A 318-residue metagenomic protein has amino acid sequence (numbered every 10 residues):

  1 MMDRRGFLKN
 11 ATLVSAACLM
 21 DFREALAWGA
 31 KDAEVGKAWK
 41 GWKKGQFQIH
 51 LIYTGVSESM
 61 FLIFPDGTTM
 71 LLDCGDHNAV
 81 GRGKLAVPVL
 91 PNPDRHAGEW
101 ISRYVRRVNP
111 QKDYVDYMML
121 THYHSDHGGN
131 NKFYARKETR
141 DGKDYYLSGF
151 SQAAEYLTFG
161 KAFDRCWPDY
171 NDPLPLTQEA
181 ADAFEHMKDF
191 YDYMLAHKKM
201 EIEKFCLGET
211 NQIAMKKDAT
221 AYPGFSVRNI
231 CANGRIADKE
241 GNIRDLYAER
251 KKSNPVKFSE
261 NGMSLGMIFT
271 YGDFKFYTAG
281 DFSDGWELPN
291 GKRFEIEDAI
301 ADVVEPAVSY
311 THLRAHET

Functional and structural regions predicted by a protein language model:
M1-M2: Secretory targeting signals
G6-A30: N-terminal export signals
W28-Q48, T54, Y104, K112 (+2 more regions): Flexible, acidic/histidine-containing loops and adjacent segments that form or flank the divalent-metal
S59: N-terminal cofactor/phosphate-binding cores enriched in small/glycine residues, especially glycine-rich loops such as
D66-T69, F274: Active-site beta-strand-loop-beta-strand hairpin of nuclease catalytic cores that positions key catalytic residues
C74-G98, K132-G142, P289-R293: Acidic/histidine-rich helix-loop elements that form or flank divalent-metal/phosphate-binding sites at the catalytic
M118-G128, R314: Histidine-centered catalytic micro-motifs
T311-T318: Conserved small/polar residues in nucleotide/adenosyl-binding loops
